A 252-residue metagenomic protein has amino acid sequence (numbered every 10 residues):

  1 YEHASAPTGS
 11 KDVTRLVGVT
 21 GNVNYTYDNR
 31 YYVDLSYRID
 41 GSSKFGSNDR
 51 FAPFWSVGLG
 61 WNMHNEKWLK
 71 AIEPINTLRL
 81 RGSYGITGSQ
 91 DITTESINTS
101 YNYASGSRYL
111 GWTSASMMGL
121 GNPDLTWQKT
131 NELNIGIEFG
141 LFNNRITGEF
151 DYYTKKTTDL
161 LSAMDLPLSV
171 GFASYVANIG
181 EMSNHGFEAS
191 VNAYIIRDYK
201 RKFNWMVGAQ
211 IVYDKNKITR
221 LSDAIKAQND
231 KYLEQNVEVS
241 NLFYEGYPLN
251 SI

Functional and structural regions predicted by a protein language model:
Y1-P248: Extracellular/periplasmic, surface-exposed regions of secreted and cell-surface proteins
